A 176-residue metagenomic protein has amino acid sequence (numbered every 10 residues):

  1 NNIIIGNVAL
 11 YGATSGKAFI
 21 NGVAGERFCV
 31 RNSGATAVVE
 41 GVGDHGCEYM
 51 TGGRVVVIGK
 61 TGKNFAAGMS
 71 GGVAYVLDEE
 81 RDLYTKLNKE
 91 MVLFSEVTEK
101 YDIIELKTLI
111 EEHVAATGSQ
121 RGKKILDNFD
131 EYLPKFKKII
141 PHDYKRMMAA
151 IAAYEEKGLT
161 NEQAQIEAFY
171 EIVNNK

Functional and structural regions predicted by a protein language model:
N1-K176: Long, distal/terminal scaffolding or interaction modules with repetitive or compositionally biased sequence
